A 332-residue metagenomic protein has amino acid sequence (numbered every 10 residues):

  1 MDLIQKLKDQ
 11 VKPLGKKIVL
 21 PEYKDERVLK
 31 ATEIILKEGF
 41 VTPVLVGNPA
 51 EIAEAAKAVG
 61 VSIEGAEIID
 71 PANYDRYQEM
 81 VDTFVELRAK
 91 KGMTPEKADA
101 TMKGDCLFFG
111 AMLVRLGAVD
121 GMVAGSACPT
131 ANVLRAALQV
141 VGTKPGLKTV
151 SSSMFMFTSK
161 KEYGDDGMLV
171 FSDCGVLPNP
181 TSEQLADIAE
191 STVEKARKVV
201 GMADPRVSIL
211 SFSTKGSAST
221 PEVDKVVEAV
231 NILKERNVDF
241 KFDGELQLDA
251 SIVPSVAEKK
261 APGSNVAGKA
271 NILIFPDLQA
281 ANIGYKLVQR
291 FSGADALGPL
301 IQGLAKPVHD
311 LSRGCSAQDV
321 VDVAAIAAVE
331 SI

Functional and structural regions predicted by a protein language model:
M1-A267, I272-I332: Anion-binding alpha/beta catalytic cores of soluble intermediary-metabolism enzymes, centered on
